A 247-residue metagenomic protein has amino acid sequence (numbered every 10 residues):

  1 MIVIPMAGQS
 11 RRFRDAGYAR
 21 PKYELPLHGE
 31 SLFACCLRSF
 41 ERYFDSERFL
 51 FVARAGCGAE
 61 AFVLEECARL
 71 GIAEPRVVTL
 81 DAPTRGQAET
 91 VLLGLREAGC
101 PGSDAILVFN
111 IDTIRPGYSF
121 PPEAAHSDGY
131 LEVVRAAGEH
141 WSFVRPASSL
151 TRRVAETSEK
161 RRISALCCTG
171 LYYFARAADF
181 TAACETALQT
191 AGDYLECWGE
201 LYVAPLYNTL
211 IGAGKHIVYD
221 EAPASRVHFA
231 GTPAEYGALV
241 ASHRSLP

Functional and structural regions predicted by a protein language model:
M1-I4, R12-R14, P26, E30-D104: Conserved N-terminal catalytic core of the sugar/cofactor nucleotidyltransferase
I2, C167-P247: Conserved alpha/beta core of the MobA/IspD/sugar-nucleotide pyrophosphorylase nucleotidyltransferase superfamily
M6-A7, A53, N110, V133-V134: Short beta-strand/turn micro-motifs composed of small residues that flank or help shape donor/cofactor-binding pockets
Q9-D15, T181-C184: Short acidic/His/Gly/Ser-rich catalytic and metal-binding motifs that mark active-site loops of diverse hydrolases
Y18-Y23: Short alpha-helical oligomerization interface
A82-Q87, E139, S225-H228: A short acidic, often aromatic-flanked loop/helix-cap motif at beta-alpha or helix-coil junctions that lines enzyme
S103-I114: Short beta-strand-to-loop acidic/aromatic patch adjacent to the donor-nucleotide binding site
I114-Y194: Conserved core of the sugar-phosphate nucleotidyltransferase
